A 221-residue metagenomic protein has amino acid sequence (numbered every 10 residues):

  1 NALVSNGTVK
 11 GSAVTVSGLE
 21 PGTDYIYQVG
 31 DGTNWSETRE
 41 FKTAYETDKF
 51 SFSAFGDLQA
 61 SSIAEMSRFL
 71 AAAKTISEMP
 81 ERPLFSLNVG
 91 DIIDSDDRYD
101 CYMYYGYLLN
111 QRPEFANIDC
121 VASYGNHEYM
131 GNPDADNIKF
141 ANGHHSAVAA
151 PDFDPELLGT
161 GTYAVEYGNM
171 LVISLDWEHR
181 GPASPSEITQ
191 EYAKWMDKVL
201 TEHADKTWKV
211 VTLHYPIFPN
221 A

Functional and structural regions predicted by a protein language model:
N1-S62, K74-P83, K209: Acidic, histidine-bearing metal-coordination/catalytic regions of metal-dependent phosphoesterases
A2, S53-A71, D94-D100, G181-I188: Acidic/histidine-rich helix-loop elements that form or flank divalent-metal/phosphate-binding sites at the catalytic
D24-E40, R98-T207: Extended active-site neighborhood of metal-dependent phosphoesterases/phosphodiesterases
S53-G56, F85-D91, D119-N126, L175 (+1 more regions): Active-site neighborhood of phospho(di)ester-bond hydrolases with catalytic His/Asp-centered motifs
Q59-S62, I76-P80, D96, Y124 (+2 more regions): Sec/Tat-exported extracytoplasmic proteins
A60, I93, E128-Y129, E178-R180 (+1 more regions): Short, solvent-exposed loop/turn segments at secondary-structure junctions
R68-T75, W195: Well-ordered alpha-helical segments embedded in enzymatic catalytic cores
G90-I93, H203-A221: Short acidic, glycine-rich surface-loop motifs adjacent to enzyme active sites
